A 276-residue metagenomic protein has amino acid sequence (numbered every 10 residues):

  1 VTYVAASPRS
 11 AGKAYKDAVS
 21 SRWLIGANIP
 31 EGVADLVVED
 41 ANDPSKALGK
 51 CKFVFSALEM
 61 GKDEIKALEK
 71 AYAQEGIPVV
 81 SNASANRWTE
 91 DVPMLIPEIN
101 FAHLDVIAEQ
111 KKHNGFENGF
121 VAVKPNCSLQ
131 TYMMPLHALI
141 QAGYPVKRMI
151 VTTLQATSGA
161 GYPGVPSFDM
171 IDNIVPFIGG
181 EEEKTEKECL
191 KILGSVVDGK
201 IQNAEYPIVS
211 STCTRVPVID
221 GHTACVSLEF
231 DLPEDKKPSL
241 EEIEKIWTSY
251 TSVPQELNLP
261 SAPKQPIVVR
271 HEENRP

Functional and structural regions predicted by a protein language model:
V1-M170, I174-F177, A204, I208 (+4 more regions): N-terminal Rossmann-like NAD(P) cofactor-binding subdomain of oxidoreductases, focused on the glycine-rich
S56, A224-L232: Short, well-ordered beta-strand elements within core beta-sheets of diverse protein domains
A142, I192-V196, P233, S249-V253: Change "in soluble alpha/beta enzymes" to "in soluble alpha/beta proteins
G180-S227: Oxyanion-binding "anion nests"
